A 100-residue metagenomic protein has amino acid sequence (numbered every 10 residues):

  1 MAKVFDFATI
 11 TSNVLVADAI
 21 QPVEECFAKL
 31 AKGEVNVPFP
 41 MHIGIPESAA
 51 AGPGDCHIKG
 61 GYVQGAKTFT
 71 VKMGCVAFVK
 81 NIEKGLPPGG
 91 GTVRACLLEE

Functional and structural regions predicted by a protein language model:
M1-E100: N-terminal ligand-binding/catalytic initiation module
